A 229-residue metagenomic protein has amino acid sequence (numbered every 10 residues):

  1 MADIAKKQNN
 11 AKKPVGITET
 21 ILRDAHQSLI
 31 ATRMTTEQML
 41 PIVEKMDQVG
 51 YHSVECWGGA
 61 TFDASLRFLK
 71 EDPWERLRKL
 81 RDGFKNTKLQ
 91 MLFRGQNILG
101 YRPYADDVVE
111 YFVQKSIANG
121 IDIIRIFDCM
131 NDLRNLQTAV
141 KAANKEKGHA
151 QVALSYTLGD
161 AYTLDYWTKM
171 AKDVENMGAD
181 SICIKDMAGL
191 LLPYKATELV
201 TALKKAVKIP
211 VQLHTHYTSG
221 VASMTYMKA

Functional and structural regions predicted by a protein language model:
M1-K13: Basic/polar N-terminal segments that are highly enriched at the extreme N-terminus, encompassing both cleavable
K12-I17, D24, A31-T61, L66-K88 (+2 more regions): Alpha/beta enzyme core
